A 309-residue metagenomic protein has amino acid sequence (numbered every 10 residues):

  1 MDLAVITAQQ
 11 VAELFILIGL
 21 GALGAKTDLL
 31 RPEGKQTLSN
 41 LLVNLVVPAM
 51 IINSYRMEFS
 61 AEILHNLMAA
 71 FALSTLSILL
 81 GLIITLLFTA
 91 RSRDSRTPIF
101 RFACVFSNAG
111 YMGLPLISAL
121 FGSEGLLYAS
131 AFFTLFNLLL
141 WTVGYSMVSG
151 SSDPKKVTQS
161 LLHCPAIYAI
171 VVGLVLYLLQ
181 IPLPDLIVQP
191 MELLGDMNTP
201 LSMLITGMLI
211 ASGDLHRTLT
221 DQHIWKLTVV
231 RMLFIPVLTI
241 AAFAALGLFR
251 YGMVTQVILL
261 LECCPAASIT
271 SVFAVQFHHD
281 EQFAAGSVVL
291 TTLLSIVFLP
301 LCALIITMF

Functional and structural regions predicted by a protein language model:
M1-F309: Alpha-helical transmembrane segments of multi-pass small-molecule/ion transporters
